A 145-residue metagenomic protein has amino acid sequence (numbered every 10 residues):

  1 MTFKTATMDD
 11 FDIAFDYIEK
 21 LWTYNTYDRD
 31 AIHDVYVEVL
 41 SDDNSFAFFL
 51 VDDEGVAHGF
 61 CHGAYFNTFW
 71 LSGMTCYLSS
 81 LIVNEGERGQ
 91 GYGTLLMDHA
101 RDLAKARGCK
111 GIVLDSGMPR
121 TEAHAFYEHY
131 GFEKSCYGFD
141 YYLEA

Functional and structural regions predicted by a protein language model:
M1-F3: Extreme N-terminal starter segment of soluble prokaryotic enzymes
M8, D12, D16, K20-G73 (+2 more regions): Acetyl-CoA-dependent GNAT
F66, N84, G117: Residue-level recognition of the GNAT/N-acetyltransferase active site
G73-E85, Y137: Conserved acetyl-CoA binding element of GNAT-fold acetyltransferases
E87, G91-H99: Conserved acetyl-CoA pyrophosphate-binding loop and the N-cap/start of the following alpha-helix in GNAT-like
T94, A106, M118-Y137, Y141: Conserved active-site alpha-helix within GNAT-family acetyltransferase domains
M97, A104-S116: Conserved GNAT acetyl-CoA-binding A-motif
